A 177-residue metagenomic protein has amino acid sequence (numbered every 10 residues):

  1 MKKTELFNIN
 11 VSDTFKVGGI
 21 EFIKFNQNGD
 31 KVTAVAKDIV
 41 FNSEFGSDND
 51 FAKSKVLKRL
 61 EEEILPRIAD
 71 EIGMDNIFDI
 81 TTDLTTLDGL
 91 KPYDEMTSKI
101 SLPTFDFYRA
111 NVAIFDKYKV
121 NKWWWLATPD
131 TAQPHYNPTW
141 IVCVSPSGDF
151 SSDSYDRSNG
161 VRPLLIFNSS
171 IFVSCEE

Functional and structural regions predicted by a protein language model:
M1-E177: Collagenous Gly-X-Y triple-helix signature in extracellular proteins
